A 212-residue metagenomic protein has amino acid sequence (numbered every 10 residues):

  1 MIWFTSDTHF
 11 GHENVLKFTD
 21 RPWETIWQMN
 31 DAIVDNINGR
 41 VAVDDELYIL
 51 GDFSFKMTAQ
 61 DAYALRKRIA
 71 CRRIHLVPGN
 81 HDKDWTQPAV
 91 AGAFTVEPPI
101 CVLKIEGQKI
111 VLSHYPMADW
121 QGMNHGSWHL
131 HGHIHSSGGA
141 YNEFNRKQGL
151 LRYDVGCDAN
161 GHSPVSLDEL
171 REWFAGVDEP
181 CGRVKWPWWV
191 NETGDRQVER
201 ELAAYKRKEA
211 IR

Functional and structural regions predicted by a protein language model:
M1-D7, R152-V155: Short, hydrophobic/glycine-enriched beta-strand segments
W3-T5, F10-K104: Core catalytic region of metal-dependent phosphoesterases/phosphodiesterases, especially metallo-beta-lactamase-like
A91-V198: Conserved beta-sheet core of the metallophosphoesterase superfamily
E201: Extended, charge-rich helix/loop segments that form flexible, surface "patches" used to engage negatively charged
I211-R212: Intrinsically disordered, low-complexity, mixed-charge
